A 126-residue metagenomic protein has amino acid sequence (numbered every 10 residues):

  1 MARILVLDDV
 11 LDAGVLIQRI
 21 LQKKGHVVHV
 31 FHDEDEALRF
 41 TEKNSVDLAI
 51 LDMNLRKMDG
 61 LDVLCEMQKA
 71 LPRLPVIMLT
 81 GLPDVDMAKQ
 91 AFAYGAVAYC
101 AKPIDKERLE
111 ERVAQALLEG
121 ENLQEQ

Functional and structural regions predicted by a protein language model:
V15-K23: Charged docking surfaces used in two-component/phosphorelay signaling
G25-H32, F40: Short hydrophobic/Thr-rich beta-strand motif most characteristic of the beta2 strand and flanking loop of CheY-like
D33, D59-D62: Acidic catalytic/metal-coordinating carboxylates
R39, L61-R73: Short amphipathic alpha-helix used as the core "switch/output" element in two-component signaling
N44-I50, L55: Active-site beta3 strand of CheY-like receiver
I104-V113: C-terminal output helix
